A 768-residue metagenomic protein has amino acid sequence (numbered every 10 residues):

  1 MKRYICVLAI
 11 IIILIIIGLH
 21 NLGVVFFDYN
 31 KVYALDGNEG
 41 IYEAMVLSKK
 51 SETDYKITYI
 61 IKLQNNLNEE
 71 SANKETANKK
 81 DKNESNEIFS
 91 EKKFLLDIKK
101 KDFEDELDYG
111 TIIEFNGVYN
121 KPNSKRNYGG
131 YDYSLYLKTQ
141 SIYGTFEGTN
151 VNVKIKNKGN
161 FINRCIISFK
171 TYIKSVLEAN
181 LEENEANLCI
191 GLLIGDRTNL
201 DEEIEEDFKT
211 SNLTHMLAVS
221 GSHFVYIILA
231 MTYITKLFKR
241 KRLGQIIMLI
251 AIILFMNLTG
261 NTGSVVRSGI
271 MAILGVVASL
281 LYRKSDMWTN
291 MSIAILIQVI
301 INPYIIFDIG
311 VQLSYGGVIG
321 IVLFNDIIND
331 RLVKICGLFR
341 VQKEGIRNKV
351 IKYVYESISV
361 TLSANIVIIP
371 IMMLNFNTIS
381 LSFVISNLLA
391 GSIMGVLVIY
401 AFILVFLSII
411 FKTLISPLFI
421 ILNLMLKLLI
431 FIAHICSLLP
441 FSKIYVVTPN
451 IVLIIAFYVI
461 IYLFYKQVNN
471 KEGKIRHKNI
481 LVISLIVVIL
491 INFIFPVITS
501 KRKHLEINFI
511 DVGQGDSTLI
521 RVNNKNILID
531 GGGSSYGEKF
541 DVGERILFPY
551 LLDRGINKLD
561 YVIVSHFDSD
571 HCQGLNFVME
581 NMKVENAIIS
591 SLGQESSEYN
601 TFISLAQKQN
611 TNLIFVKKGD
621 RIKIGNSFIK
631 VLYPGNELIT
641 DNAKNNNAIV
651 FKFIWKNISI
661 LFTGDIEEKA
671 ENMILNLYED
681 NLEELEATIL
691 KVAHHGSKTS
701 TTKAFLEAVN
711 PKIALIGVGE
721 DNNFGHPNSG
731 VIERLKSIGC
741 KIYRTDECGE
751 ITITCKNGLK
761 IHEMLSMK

Functional and structural regions predicted by a protein language model:
R3-I11: N-terminal alpha-helical targeting/anchoring segments
L8, E202-F383, Y400, V446-S500 (+5 more regions): Hydrophobic alpha-helical transmembrane segments in multi-pass membrane proteins
I12-K31, I491-V497: Transmembrane alpha-helices and immediately adjacent membrane-cytoplasm interface residues in multi-pass integral
L19-H215, R545-L552, K558, L592-Q594 (+2 more regions): Membrane-interface helix/helix-cap signal primarily in integral membrane proteins
D28-Y29, I369-M373, F406: Juxtamembrane interface at the ends
I57, N73-D81, D102-V118, Y136 (+5 more regions): Non-globular, low-confidence helical/coil segments that flank catalytic cores
T139-M271, V276, I366, N508 (+5 more regions): Aromatic-rich juxtamembrane segments at the membrane interface
I162-L181, L188, D196, I204 (+14 more regions): Hydrophobic alpha-helical segments of integral membrane proteins, encompassing both true transmembrane helices
